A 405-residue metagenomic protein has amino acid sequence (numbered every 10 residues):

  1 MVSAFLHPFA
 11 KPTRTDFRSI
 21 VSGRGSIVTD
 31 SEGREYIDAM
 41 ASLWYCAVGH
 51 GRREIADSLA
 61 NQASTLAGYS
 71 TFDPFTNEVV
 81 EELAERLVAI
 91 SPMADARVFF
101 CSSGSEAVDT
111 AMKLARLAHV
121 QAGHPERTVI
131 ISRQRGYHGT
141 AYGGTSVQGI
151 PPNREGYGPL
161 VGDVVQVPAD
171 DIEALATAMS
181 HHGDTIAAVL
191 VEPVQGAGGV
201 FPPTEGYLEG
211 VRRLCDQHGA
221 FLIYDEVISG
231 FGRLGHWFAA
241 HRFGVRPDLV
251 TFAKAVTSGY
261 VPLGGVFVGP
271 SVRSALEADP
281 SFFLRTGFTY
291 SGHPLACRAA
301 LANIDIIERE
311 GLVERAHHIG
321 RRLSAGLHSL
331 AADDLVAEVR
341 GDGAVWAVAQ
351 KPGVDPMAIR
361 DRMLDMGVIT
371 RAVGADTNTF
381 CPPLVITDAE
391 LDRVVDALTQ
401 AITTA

Functional and structural regions predicted by a protein language model:
M1-A405: Conserved N-terminal phosphate-binding loop of PLP-dependent enzymes in the Aspartate aminotransferase
